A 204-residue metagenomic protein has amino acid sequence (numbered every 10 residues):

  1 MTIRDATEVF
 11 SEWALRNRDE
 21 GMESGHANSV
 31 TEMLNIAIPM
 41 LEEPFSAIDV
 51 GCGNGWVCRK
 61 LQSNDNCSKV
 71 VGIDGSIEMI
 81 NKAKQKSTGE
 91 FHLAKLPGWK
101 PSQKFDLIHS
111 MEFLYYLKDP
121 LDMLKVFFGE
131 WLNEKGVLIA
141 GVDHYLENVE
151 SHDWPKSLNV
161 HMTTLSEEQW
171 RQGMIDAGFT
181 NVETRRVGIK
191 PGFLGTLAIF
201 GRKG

Functional and structural regions predicted by a protein language model:
M1-M40, L146-E147: Conserved class I S-adenosyl-L-methionine
I48-G98: Class I SAM-dependent methyltransferase SAM/SAH-binding core
H109: A conserved beta-strand element that flanks and buttresses the S-adenosyl-L-methionine
L121-E134: A short glycine-rich, Lys/Arg-flanked "PGG" loop and its adjoining helix->strand segment in the class I
K135-D143: Conserved beta-strand signature within the Rossmann-like core of class I S-adenosyl-L-methionine
D143-H161: Short, glycine-/aromatic-enriched active-site segment of Class I SAM-dependent methyltransferases
M162-G178: Short alpha-helix
R186-G204: Core SAM-dependent methyltransferase catalytic element
